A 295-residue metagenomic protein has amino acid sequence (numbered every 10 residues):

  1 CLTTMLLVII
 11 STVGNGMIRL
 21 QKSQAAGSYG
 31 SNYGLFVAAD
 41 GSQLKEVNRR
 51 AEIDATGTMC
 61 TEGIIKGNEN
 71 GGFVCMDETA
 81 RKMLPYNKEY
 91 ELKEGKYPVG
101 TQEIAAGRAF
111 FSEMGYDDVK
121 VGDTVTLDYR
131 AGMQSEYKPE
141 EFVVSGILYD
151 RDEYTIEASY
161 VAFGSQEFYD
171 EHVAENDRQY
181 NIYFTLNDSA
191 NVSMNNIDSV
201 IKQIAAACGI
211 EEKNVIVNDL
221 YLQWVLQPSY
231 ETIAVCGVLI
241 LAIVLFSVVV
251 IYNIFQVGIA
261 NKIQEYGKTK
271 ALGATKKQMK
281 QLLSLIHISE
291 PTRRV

Functional and structural regions predicted by a protein language model:
C1-L20: Short, strongly hydrophobic transmembrane alpha-helices
T4, L241-V248: Hydrophobic transmembrane alpha-helices
I9, F246, Q264: Conserved coupling/switch loop of ABC ATPases
N15-Q223: Basic-flanked hydrophobic alpha-helices used for secretion and membrane insertion
L226-I243: N-terminal membrane-entry
V249-H287: Interfacial "coupling" helices/loops that link adjacent transmembrane helices in transporter permeases
H287-V295: Single conserved hydrophobic/aromatic residue that forms the stacking wall/gate of nucleotide- or nucleobase-binding
